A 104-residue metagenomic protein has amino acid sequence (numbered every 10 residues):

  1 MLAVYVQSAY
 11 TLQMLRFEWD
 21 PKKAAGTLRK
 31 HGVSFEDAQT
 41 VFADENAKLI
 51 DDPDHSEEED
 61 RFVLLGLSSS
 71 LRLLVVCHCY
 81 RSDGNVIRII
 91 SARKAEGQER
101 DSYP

Functional and structural regions predicted by a protein language model:
M1-P104: Ribonuclease/tRNase effector modules and their secretory precursors
